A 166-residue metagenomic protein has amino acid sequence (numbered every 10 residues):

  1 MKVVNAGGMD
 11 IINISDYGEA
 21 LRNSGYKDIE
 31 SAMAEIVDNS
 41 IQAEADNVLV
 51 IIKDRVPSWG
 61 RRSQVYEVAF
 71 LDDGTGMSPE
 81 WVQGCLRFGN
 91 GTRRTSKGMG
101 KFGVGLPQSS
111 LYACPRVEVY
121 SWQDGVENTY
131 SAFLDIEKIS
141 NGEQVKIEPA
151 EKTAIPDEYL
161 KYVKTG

Functional and structural regions predicted by a protein language model:
M1-L49, K53-G60, E80-Q83: Bergerat-fold GHKL ATPase/HATPase_c domain
S24, A43, G89-T92, A113-R116: Generic recognition of well-structured, leucine-rich alpha-helical segments and adjacent helix-turn regions within
Q64-V68: Short beta-strand element(s) in the Bergerat
D72: Acidic ATP/Mg2+-coordinating residue in the GHKL
G76-S78: A short glycine-centered beta->alpha linker in the GHKL/HATPase_c
G84-M99: Bergerat-fold ATP-binding/catalytic subdomain of histidine kinases
T95-G166: GHKL-type ATPase core
